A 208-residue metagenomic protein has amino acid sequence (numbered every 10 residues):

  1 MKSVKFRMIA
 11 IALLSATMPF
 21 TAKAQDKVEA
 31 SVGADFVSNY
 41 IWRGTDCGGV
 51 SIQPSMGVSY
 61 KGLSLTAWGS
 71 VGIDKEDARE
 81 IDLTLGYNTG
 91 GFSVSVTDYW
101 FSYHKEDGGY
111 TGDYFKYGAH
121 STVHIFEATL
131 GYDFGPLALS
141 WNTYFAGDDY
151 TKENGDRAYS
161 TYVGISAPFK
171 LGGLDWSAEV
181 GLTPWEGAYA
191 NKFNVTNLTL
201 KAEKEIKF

Functional and structural regions predicted by a protein language model:
M1-E29: Cleavable N-terminal export/targeting peptides
Q25-I73: Short glycine/proline- and aromatic-enriched beta-strand/turn motifs that initiate or cap beta-hairpins
D26-V28, G48-I52, S59, D77-I81 (+4 more regions): Residues that define the transmembrane beta-barrel architecture of outer-membrane proteins
V32-A34, M56, L65-A67, L85 (+4 more regions): Membrane-embedded beta-strand positions of outer-membrane beta-barrel proteins
G62, G69-V71, F134-F208: Outer-membrane beta-barrel transmembrane domain signature
L65-N88, V94-G118: Surface-exposed loop and membrane-interface regions of Gram-negative outer-membrane beta-barrel proteins
K105-H120, D149-G155, A188-A190: Flexible, solvent-exposed loop segments that connect beta-strands
T111-D148: Conserved anion-binding
